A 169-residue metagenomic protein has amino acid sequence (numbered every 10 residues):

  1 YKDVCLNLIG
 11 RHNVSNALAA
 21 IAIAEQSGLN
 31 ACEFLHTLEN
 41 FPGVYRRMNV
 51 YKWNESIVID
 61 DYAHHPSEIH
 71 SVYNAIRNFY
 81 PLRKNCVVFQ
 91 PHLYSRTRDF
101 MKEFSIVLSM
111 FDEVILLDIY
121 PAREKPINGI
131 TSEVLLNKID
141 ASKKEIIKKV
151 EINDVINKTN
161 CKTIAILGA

Functional and structural regions predicted by a protein language model:
K2-E113: Nucleotide phosphate-binding/pyrophosphate-handling subdomain across enzymes that bind or process nucleotide phosphates
S105-K162: C-terminal helical cap/extension that packs against the catalytic core of soluble nucleotide-cofactor enzymes
I166-A169: Glycine-rich beta-strand-to-loop/alpha-helix junction loops that act as flexible
